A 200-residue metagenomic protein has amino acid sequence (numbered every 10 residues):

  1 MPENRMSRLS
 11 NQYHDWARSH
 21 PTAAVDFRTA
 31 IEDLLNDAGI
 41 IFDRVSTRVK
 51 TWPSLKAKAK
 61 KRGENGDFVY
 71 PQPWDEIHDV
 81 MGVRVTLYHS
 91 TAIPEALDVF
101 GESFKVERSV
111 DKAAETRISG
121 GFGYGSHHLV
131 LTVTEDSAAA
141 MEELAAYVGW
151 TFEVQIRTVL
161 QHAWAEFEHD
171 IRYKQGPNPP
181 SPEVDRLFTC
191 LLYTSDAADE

Functional and structural regions predicted by a protein language model:
M1-V80, L87, T91: Charge-rich, low-complexity segments
S46-T51, V110-H128: Short, glycine/charge-rich beta-strand/loop segments that flank catalytic centers and engage negatively charged groups
K61-P71, K105-T116, H127, V133-M141: Short acidic (Asp/Glu) patches
A92-L97: Short, conserved charged micro-motifs
G101-R108, Q175: A common structural junction motif
S119-E168: Internal, well-ordered alpha/beta segment that forms a basic, Gly-enriched binding/recognition surface
W150-V159, A165-L192: Flexible glycine-rich active-site/ligand-binding loops centered on an Asp-His dyad
Y193-E200: Conserved small/polar residues in nucleotide/adenosyl-binding loops
